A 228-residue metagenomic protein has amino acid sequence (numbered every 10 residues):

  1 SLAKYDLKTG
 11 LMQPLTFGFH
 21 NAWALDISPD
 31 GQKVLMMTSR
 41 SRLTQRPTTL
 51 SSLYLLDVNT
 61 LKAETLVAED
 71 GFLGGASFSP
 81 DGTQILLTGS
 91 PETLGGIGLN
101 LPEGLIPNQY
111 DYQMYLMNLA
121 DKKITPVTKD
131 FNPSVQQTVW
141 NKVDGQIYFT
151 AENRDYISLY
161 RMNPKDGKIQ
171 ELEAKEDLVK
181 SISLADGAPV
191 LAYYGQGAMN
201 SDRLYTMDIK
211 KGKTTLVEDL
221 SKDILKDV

Functional and structural regions predicted by a protein language model:
S1, T16-A22, M37-L53, T65-S77 (+5 more regions): A flexible loop/linker signature enriched in serine peptidases of the S9 family
S1-A3, L7-L15, W23-D26, K33-T38 (+3 more regions): Non-catalytic accessory segments flanking enzyme active sites
D6-G10, D57-L61, N118-K122, N163-G167 (+1 more regions): Short loop/turn segments that connect beta-strands within beta-propeller blades
Q13, Q32, E64, T83-Q84 (+3 more regions): Glycine-centered loop/turn positions within well-structured domains that cap or flank conserved ligand/cofactor-binding
L25-K33, A76-Q84, T138-Q146, I182-P189: Blade-terminus and WD-like Trp-Asp/Gly-His loop motifs, strongest in beta-propeller folds
